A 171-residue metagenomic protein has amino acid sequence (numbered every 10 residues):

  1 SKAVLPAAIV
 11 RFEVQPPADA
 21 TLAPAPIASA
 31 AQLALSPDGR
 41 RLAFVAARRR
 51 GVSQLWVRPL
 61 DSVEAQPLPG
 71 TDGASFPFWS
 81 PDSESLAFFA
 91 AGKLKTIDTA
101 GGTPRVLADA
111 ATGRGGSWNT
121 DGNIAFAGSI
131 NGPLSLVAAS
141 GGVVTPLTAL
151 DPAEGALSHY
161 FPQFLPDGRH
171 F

Functional and structural regions predicted by a protein language model:
S1-F171: Acidic, proline/glycine-rich low-complexity intrinsically disordered segments
